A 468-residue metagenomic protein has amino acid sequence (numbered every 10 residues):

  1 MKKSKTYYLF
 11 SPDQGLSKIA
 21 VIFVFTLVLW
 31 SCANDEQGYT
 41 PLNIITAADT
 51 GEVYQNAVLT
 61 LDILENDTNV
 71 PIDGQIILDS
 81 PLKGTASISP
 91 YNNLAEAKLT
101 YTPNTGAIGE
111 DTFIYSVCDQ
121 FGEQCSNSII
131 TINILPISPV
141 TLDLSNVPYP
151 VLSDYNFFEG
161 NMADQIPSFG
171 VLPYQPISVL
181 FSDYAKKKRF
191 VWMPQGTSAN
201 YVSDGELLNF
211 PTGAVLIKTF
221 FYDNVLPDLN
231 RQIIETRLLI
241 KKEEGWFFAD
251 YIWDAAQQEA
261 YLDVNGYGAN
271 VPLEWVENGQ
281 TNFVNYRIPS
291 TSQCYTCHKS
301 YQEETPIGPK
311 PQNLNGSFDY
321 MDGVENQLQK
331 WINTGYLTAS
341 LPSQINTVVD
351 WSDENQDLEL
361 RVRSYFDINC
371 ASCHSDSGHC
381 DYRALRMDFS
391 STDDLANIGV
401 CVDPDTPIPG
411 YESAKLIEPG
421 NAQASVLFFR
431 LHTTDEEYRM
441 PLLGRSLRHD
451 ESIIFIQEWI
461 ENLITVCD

Functional and structural regions predicted by a protein language model:
M1-P41, C467-D468: Bacterial Sec-dependent N-terminal signal peptides
C32, L207, V225-D468: Sequence context surrounding c-type heme c attachment/ligation sites in exported
A33-V70, D119-P139: Extracellular interdomain linkers/hinges and stalk-like, low-complexity segments in secreted or single-pass
V58-T102: Surface-exposed or secretory-pathway low-complexity segments enriched in glycine-proline and Ser/Thr/acidic residues
N104-I108: Short, surface-exposed loop/turn segments at beta-strand-coil junctions that are enriched for proline with nearby
G109-F121: A short beta-strand micro-motif common to beta-rich folds, especially ectodomain repeats
S138-V202, F210, F221-D223, Q232-D263 (+1 more regions): Conserved small-residue
